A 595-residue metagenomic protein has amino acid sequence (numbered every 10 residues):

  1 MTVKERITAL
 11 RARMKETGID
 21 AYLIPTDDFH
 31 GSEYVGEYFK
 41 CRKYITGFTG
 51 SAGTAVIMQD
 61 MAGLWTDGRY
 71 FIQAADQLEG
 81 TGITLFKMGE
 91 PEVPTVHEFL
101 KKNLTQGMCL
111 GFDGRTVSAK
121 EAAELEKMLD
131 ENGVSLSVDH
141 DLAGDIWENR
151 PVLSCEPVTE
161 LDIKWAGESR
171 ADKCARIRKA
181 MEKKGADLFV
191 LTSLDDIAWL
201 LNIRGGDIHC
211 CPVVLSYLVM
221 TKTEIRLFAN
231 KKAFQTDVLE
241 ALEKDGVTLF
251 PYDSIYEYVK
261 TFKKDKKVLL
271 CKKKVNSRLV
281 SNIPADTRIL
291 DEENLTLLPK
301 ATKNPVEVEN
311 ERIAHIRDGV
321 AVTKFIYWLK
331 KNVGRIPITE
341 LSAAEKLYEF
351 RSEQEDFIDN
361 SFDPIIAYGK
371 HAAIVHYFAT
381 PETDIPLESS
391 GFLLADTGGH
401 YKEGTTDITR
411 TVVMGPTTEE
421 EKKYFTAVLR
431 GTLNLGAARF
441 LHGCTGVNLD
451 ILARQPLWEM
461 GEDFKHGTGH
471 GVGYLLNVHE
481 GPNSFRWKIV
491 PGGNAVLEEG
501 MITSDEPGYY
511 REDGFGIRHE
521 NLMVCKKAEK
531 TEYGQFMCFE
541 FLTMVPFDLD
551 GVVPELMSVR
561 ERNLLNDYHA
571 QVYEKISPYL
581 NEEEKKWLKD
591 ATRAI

Functional and structural regions predicted by a protein language model:
M1-I595: Active-site neighborhoods and metal-handling regions in enzymes and metal-associated proteins
